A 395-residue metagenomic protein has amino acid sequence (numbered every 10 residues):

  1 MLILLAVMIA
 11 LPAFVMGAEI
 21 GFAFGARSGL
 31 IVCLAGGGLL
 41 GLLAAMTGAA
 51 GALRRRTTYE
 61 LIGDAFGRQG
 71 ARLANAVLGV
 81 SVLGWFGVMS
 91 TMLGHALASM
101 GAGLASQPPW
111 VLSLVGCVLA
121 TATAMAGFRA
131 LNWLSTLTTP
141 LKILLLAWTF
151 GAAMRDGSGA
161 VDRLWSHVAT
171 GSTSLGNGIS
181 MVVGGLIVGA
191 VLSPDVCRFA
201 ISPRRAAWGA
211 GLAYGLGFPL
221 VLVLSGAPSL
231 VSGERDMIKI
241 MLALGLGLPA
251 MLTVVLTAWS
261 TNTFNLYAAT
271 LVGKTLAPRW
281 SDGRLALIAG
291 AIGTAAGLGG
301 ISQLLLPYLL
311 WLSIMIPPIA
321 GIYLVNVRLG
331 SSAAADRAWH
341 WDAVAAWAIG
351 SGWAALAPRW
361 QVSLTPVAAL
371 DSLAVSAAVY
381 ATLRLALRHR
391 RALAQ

Functional and structural regions predicted by a protein language model:
M1-A13, F150-G157, L164-P228, L242-T263 (+1 more regions): Hydrophobic, membrane-embedded alpha-helices of multi-pass small-molecule transporters
I3-V7, N75-G79, A102-A126, P140-F150 (+4 more regions): Transmembrane alpha-helical segments of multi-pass small-molecule transport proteins
A18-G48, G70-R72, Y214-G215, D371 (+1 more regions): Extracellular loop-to-transmembrane helix junctions
E19-A23, A49, H95-G103, C117-T138 (+2 more regions): Membrane-water interface regions at transmembrane-helix termini and the short interhelical loops of multi-pass membrane
V32-F66, N75-S81, L385-A392: Juxtamembrane transmembrane-helix boundary signature
A71-L104, W259-T275: Hydrophobic transmembrane alpha-helices that form the core helical bundles of multi-pass secondary transporters
V111, V115, A120-A153, A210-Y214 (+3 more regions): Membrane-interface loop-to-helix entry segments
A320-Q395: C-terminal membrane-solvent junction of multi-pass transporters and transport-like membrane proteins
